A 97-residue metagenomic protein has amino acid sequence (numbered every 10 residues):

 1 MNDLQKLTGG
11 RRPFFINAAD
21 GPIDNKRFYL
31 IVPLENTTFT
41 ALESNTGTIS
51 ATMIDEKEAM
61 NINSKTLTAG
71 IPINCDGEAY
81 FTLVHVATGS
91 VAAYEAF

Functional and structural regions predicted by a protein language model:
M1-N2, I16-A19, D24, S44 (+3 more regions): Intrinsic-disorder/low-complexity regions
M1-T40: Solvent-exposed, flexible loop/coil segments flanking beta-strands in beta-rich domains
R11-N17, K57-L83, V91-F97: Beta-sandwich interaction modules
N25-L30, Y80-F81, G89: Short, surface-exposed beta-edge/turn micro-motifs
T38-D55, S90-F97: Short, surface-exposed beta-strand/strand-loop-strand elements in extracellular ectodomains
